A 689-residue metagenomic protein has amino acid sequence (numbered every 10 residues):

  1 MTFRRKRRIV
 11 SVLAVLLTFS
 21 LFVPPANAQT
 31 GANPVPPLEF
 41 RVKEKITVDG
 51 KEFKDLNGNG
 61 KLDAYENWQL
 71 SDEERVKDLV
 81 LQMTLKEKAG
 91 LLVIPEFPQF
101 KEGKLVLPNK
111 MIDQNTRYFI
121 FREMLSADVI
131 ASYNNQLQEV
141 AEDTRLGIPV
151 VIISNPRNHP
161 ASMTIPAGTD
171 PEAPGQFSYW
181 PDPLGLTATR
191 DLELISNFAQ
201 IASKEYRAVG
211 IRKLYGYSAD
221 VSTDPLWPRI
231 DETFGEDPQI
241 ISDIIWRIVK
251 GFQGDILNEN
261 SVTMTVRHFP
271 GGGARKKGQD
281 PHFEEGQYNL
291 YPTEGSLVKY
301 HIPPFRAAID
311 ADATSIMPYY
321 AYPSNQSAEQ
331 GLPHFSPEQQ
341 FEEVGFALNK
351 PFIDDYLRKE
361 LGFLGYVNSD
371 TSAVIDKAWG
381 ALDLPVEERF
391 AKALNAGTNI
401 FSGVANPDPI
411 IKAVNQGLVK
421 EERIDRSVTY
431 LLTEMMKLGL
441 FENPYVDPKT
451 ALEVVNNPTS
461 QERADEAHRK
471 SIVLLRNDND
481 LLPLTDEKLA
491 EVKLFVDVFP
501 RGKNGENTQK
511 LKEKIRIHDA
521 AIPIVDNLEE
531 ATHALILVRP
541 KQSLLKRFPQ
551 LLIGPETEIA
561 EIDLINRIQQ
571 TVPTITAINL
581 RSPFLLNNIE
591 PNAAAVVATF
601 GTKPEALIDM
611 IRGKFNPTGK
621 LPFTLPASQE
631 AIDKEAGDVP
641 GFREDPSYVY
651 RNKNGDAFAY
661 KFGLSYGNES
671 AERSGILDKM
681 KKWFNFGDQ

Functional and structural regions predicted by a protein language model:
M1-R4, A28-V48, L56, G103-K104 (+7 more regions): C-terminal non-catalytic regions of proteins with extracellular/luminal or membrane-system context
T2-V12: Bacterial N-terminal signal peptides that target proteins for export
F19-N27: C-terminal segment of classical bacterial N-terminal signal peptides
T30-P270, R275, Y300-M317, Q339-N406 (+5 more regions): N-terminal beta-rich core of secreted/periplasmic extracellular enzymes
P160-T164, S222-L226, G272-P281, N325-E329 (+4 more regions): Short acidic/His/Gly/Ser-rich catalytic and metal-binding motifs that mark active-site loops of diverse hydrolases
R275-V298, P555: Binuclear metal-dependent hydrolase catalytic cores centered on His/Asp/Glu-rich metal-binding motifs
P304, I316-V344, F548: Domain-core and long-helix interface of multi-subunit machines
S327, T429, M436, L440-T450: Conserved, charged catalytic cores of large soluble enzymes
